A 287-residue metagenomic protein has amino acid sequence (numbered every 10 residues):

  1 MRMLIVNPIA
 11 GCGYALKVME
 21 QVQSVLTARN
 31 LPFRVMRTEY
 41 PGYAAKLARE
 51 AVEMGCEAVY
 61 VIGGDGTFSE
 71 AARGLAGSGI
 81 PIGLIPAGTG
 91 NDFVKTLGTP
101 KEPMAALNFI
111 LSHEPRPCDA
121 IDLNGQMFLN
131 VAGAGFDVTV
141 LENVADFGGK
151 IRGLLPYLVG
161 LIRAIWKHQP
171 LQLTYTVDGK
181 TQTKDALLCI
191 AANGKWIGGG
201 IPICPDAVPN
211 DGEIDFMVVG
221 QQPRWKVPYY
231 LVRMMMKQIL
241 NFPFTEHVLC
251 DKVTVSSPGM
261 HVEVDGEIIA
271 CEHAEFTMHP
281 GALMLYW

Functional and structural regions predicted by a protein language model:
M1-V59: ATP/NTP phosphate-donor binding region
M3, R29, G77-P81, A87-L187: Catalytic core of DAGKc-family lipid kinases
P8, I62-G64, I85-A87: Glycine-rich beta-strand-to-loop/alpha-helix junction loops that act as flexible
A15, V177, T183, V208 (+1 more regions): ATP/nucleoside-binding phosphotransfer catalytic cores, i.e., glycine-rich phosphate-binding loops
T67-I80: Short Gly/Thr/Asp-enriched flexible loops that form oxyanion-binding sites at enzyme active sites
G148-P156, P205-K226: Gly/Ser/Thr-rich active-site loops/lids in small-molecule metabolic enzymes that frequently grip phosphoryl groups
T176-K195, G200-D206: Mixed-charge interfacial surface used for oligomerization/domain docking and macromolecular partner engagement
